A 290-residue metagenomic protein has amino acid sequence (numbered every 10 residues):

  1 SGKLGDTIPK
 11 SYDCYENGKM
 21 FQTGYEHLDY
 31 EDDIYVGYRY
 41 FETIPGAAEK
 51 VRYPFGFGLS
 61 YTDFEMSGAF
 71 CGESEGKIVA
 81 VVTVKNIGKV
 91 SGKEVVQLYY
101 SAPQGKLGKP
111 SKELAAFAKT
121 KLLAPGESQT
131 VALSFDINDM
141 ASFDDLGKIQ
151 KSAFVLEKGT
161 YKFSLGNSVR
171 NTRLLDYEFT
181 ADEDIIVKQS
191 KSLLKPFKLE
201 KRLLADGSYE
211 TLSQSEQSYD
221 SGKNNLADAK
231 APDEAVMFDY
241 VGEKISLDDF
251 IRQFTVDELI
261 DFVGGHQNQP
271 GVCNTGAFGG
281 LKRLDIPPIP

Functional and structural regions predicted by a protein language model:
S1-K93, P125, A153-G166, D182-A227 (+2 more regions): Secreted, periplasmic, or luminal enzymes acting at the cell surface/secretory milieu
K77-V79, S128-A132, D176: Intrinsic-disorder/low-complexity, polar/charged segments enriched in Ser/Thr/Lys/Arg/Asp/Glu/Gln
N86-G88, A102-Q104, I137-D139, N167-V169: Beta-strand elements of well-folded, non-transmembrane domains
K89-K106, S111-K112: Short acidic, flexible loop segments centered on an aromatic residue
K106-Q150: Intrinsically disordered, low-complexity Pro/Gly/Ser/Thr-rich segments with frequent PxxP/GP/PP motifs and embedded
V169-Y177: Beta-sandwich strand segments
D220-Y240: C-terminal accessory/binding modules appended to enzymatic or scaffolding proteins
A235-D285: N-terminal amphipathic, basic-rich helices that act as targeting or association modules
